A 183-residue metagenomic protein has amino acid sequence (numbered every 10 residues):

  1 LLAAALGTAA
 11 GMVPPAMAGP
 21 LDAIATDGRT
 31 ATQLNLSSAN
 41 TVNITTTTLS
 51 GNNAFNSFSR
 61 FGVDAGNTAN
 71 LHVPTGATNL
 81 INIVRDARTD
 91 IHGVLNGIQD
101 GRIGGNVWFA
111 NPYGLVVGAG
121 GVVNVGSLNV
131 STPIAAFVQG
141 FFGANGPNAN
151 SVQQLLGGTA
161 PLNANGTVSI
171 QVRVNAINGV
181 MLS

Functional and structural regions predicted by a protein language model:
L1-L2: Bacterial N-terminal signal peptides that target proteins for export
L6-S183: Solvent-exposed adhesion/ligand-recognition segments of exported proteins
